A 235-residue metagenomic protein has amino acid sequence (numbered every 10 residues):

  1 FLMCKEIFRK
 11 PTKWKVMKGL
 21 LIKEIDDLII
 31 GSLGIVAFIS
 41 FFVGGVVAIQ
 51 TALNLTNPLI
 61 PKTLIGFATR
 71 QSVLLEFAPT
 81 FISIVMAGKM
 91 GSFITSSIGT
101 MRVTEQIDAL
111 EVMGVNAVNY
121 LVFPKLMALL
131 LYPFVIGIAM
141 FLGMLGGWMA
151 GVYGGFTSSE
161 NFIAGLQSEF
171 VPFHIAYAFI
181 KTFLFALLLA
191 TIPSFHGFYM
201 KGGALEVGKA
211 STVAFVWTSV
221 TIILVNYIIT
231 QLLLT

Functional and structural regions predicted by a protein language model:
F1-G19, H196: Short, membrane-interfacial amphipathic segments enriched in basic
C4, F38-F42, L130-G137, F141 (+6 more regions): Generic alpha-helical transmembrane segments of integral inner-membrane proteins, especially permease/transport modules
L28-F81, V85: Active-site cofactor/substrate anionic-group-binding motifs, chiefly glycine- and Lys/Arg-rich phosphate-binding loops
I29, L33, A37, F77 (+4 more regions): Selective transmembrane-helix segments that form parts of the transport pathway or gating/packing helices in multipass
Q50-L74, F141-F183, L187, T191-A210 (+1 more regions): Membrane-interfacial helix-loop-helix connectors in multipass membrane proteins
I84-D108, K125: Membrane-cytosol interface at the C-terminal ends of specific transmembrane alpha-helices in multi-pass membrane
T100-V122, A204-V207: Short cytoplasmic-facing helical segments at TM-TM junctions of multi-pass membrane proteins
V207, V213-T230: Final/C-terminal transmembrane alpha-helix of multipass membrane proteins
